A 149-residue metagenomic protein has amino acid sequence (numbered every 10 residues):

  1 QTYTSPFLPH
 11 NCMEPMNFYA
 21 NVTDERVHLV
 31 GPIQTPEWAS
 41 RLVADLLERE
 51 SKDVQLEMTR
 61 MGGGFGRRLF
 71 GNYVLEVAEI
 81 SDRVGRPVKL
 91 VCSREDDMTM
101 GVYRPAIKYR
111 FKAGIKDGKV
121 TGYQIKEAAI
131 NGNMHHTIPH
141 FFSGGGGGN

Functional and structural regions predicted by a protein language model:
Q1-N149: Structural alpha/beta core scaffold segments of enzyme domains
